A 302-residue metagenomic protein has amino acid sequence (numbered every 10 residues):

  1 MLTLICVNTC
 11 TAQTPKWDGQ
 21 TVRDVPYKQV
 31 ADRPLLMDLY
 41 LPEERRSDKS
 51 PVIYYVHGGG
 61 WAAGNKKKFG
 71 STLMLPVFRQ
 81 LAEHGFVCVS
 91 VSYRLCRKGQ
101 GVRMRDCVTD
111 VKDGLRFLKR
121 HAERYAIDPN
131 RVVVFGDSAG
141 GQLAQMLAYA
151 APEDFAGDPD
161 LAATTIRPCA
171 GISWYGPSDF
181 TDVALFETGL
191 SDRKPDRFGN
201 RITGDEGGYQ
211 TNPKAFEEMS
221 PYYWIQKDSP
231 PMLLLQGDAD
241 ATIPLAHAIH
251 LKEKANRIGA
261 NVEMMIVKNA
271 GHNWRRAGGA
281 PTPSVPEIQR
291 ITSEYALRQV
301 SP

Functional and structural regions predicted by a protein language model:
Q13-D48: N-terminal cap/lid segment of alpha/beta-hydrolase-fold proteins
T14, V30, D182-W224, P230: Mobile cap/lid helix-loop segments that gate and shape the active-site cleft of serine hydrolases
D48-G60: Short beta-strand element of the alpha/beta-hydrolase
F69-L73, V77-F78, H84, V89-P129 (+1 more regions): Catalytic nucleophile-loop/oxyanion-hole region of alpha/beta-hydrolase and closely related hydrolase-like folds
D113-E187: Primarily recognizes the serine-hydrolase "nucleophile elbow" in alpha/beta-hydrolase and SGNH/GDSL folds
D228, L234-Q236, D240: Short beta-strand/loop motif that positions the catalytic acidic residue of the alpha/beta-hydrolase fold
A241-H250: Conserved alpha/beta-hydrolase "acid-adjacent" motif
P281-P302: Catalytic active-site module of serine/aspartate enzymes centered on a nucleophile-bearing elbow/loop
